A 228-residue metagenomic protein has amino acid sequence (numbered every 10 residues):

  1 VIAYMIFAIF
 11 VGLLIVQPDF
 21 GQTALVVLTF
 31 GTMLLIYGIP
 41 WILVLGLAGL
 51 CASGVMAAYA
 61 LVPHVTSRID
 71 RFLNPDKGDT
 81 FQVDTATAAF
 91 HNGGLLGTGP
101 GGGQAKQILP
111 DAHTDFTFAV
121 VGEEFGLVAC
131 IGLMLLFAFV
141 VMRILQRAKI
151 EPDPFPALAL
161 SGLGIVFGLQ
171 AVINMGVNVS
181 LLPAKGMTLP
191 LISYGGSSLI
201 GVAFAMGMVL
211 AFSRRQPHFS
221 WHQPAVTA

Functional and structural regions predicted by a protein language model:
V1-Q82, A119-V177, F204-M208, Q223-A228: Hydrophobic alpha-helical transmembrane segments of multi-pass inner membrane proteins, especially in bacterial systems
I9-F10, H64-S67, T85, F90-H91 (+5 more regions): Residue-level signal for pocket-adjacent positions within structured domains
V16, G94, E123, P183 (+1 more regions): Short conserved micro-motifs on helix faces and helix-strand junctions that flank and scaffold key functional residues
D19-A24, T98-G102, A112-T114, I131 (+3 more regions): Transmembrane helix boundary and interhelical junction motifs in multipass membrane proteins
R71-T117, F125-A129: TM-adjacent membrane-interface loops and short helices in multi-pass inner/ER membrane proteins
A89-N92, L96, F125, E151 (+4 more regions): Short alpha-helical scaffold segments that flank and stabilize functional sites
I173-A228: A juxtamembrane structural motif centered on a specific transmembrane helix
